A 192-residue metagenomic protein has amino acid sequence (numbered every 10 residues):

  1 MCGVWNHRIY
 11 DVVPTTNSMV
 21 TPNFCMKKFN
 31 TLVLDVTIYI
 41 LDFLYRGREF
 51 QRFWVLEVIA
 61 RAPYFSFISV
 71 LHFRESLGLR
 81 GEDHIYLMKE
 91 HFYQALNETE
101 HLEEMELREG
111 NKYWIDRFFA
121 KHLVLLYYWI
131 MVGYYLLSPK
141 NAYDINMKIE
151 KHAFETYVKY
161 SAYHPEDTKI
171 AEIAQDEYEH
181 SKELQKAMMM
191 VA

Functional and structural regions predicted by a protein language model:
C2-A192: Non-heme di-metal
